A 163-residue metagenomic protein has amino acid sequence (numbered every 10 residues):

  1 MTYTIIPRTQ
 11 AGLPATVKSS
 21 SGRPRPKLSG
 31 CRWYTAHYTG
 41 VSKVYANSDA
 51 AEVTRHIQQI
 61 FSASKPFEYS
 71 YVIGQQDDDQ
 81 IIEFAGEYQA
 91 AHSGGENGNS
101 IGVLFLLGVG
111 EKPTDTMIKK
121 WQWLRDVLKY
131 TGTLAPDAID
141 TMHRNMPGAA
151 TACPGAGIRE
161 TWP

Functional and structural regions predicted by a protein language model:
M1-K43, Q75-D78, E83-A90, E96-P163: Basic/polar, cationic surfaces and motifs that engage anionic cell-wall and phosphate/carboxylate ligands
S48-E68, V72, I81-A85: Glycan-recognition patch characteristic of GH18 chitinases/ENGases and related GlcNAc/peptidoglycan-binding proteins
